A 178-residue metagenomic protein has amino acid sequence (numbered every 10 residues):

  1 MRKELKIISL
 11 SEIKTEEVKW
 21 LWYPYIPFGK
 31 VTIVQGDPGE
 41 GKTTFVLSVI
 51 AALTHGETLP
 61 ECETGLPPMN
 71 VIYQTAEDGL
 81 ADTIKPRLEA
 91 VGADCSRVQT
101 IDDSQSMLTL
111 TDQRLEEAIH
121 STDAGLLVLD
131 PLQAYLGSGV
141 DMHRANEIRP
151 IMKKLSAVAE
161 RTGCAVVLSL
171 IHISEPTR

Functional and structural regions predicted by a protein language model:
R2, L10, E16-E17, L21-Y23 (+3 more regions): Conserved inter-motif catalytic segment of the P-loop NTP-binding fold
P27: Residues immediately N-terminal to the Walker A/P-loop in ABC ATPase nucleotide-binding domains
T32, T43-T44, P131, T177-R178: Ser/Thr-centric signal marking residues that sit in or immediately flank functional binding/regulatory motifs
T32-I33, I72: Short hydrophobic/aromatic beta-strand immediately N-terminal to the Walker A/P-loop
F45, V49: Hydrophobic positions on the alpha1 helix immediately C-terminal to the Walker A/P-loop
T54: Gly/Ala-rich phosphate-binding loop of Rossmann-like dinucleotide-binding domains, activating on the conserved
D123-L126, T162-V167: Loop/turn-to-beta-strand initiation segments
S169-R178: Residue-level detector of conserved catalytic or cofactor/ligand-binding positions in enzyme active sites
